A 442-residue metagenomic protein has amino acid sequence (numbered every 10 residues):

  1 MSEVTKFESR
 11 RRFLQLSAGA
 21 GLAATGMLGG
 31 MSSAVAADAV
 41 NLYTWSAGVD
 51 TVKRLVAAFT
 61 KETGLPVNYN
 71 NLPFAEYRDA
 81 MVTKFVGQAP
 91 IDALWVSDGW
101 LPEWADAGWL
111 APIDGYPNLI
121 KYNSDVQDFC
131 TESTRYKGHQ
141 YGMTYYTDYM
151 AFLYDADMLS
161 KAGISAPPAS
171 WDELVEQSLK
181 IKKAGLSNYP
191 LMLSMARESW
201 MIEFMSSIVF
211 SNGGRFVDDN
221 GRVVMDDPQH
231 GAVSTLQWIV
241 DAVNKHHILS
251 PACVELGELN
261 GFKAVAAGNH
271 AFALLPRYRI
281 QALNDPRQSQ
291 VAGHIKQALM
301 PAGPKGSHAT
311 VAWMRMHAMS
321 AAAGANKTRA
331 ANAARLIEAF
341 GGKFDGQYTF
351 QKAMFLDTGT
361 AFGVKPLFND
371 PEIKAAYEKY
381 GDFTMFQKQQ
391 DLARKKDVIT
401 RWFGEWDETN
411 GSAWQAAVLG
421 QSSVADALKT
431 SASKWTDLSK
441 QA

Functional and structural regions predicted by a protein language model:
M1-R12, A20-M27: N-terminal secretory signal peptides
S2-K6, S160, N244, D370-E378 (+1 more regions): Conserved C-terminal helix/tail region of periplasmic/extracytoplasmic solute-binding proteins
A58-D128, R135, D157-A169, K263-A264 (+3 more regions): Extracytoplasmic "Venus flytrap"/periplasmic binding protein-like
K84, D114-V126, L191, M195 (+6 more regions): Short, solvent-exposed loop/beta-turn-alpha elements that line the ligand-binding surface or hinge of extracytoplasmic
D98-M150, A169, V175, M201-F204 (+3 more regions): Hinge/lid segment of periplasmic solute-binding proteins
K137-Y145, M150, V175-V224, G231 (+1 more regions): Extracytoplasmic/periplasmic solute-binding protein
S178-L179, R222-C253: Glycine-centered hinge/linker elements that transmit conformational signals in sensory and ligand-binding systems
Y278-Q290, P304-E408, Q441: C-terminal lobe and pocket-closing loops of periplasmic/extracytoplasmic Venus-flytrap solute-binding proteins
